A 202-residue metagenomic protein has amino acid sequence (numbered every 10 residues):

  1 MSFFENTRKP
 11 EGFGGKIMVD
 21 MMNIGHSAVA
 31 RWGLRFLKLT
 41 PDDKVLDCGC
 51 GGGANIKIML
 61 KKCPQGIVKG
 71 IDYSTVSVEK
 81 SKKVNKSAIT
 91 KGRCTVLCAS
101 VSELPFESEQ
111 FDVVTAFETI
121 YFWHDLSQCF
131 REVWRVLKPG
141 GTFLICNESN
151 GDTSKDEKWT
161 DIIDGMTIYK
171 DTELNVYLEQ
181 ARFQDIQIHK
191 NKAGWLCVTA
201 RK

Functional and structural regions predicted by a protein language model:
S2, P10-N23, T142-T199: C-terminal alpha-helical "lid/dimerization" subdomain adjacent to the S-adenosyl-L-methionine
I24-D43, I58: Conserved alpha-helix/loop element of class I SAM-dependent methyltransferases that forms part of the SAM/SAH-binding
L37-L39, K62-C63, A88, L137: A generic alpha-to-beta junction signature in SAM-dependent methyltransferases
D42, L137-T142: Short glycine-dipeptide loop
K44-E103: Class I SAM-dependent methyltransferase SAM/SAH-binding core
S102-V113: A short acidic, Gly/Pro-enriched loop at the edge of an enzyme's catalytic core that lines a small-molecule cofactor
V113-D125: A short SAM/SAH-binding and catalytic strip from SAM-dependent methyltransferases
S127-P139: A short glycine-rich, Lys/Arg-flanked "PGG" loop and its adjoining helix->strand segment in the class I
